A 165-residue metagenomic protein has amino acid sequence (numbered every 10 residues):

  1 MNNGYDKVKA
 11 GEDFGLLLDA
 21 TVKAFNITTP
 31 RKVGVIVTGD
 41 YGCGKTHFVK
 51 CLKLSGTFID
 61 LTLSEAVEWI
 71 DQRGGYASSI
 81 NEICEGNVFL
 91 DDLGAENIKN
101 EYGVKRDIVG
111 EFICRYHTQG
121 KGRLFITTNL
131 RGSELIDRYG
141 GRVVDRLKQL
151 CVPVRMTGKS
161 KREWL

Functional and structural regions predicted by a protein language model:
N2-R31: N-terminal pre-Walker A segment at the start of P-loop NTPase domains
R31-V49: Walker A/P-loop nucleotide-binding motif
K32-I36, N87, R123-F125: Residue-level preference for the first positions of well-ordered beta-strands
Y41, L90-G94, N129: Short loop/turn segments at strand-loop or loop-helix junctions that form parts of catalytic or ligand-binding pockets
H47-T57: P-loop NTPase Walker A phosphate-binding motif
D60-L63, Q72-Q119: Conserved nucleotide-sensing/catalytic segment adjacent to the nucleotide-binding pocket in NTP-handling enzymes
W69: Binding-interface segments
A95-L165: Replace "adjacent to P-loop NTPase cores in ATP/GTP-dependent enzymes" with "adjacent to NTP-binding cores
